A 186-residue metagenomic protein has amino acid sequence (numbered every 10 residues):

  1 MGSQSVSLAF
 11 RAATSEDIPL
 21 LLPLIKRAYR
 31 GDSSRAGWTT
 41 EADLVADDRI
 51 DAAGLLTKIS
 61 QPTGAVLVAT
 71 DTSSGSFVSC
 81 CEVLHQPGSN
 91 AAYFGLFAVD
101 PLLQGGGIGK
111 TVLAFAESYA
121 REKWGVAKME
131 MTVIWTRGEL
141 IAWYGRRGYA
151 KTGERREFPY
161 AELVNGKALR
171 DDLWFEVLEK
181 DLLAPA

Functional and structural regions predicted by a protein language model:
M1-P19, P23, E176, L182-A186: Conserved N-terminal entry element of GNAT/NAT acetyltransferase domains
P23-L55: Conserved GNAT-fold acetyl-CoA-binding loop/helix
D48-V68, D171-W174: A short helix-loop-beta-strand connector motif used in the catalytic cores of GNAT acetyltransferases and, in some
V68, S76-H85, A91-A98: Conserved beta-strand in the GNAT
T70, F97-G105, V133-W135: A short, internal acetyl-CoA/4′-phosphopantetheine-binding micro-motif in the GNAT/acyltransferase core
V99, G105-S118, A142, R146: Conserved acetyl-CoA-binding loop-helix of GNAT-fold acetyltransferases
T111-K128, A150: Conserved acyl-CoA
A127-A186: C-terminal "cap" of GNAT-fold acetyltransferases
